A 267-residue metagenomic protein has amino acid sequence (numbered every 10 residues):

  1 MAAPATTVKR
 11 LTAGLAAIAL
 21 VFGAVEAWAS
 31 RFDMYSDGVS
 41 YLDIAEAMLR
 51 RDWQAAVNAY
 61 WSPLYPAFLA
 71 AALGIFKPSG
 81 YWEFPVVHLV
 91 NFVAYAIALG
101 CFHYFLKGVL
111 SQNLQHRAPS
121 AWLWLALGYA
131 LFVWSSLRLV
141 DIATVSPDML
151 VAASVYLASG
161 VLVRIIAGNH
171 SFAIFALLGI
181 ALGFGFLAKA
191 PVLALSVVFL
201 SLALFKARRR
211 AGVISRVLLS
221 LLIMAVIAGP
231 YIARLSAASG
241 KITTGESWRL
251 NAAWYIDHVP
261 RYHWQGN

Functional and structural regions predicted by a protein language model:
M1-A24, K107, Q115-A126, S215-I223: Start-transfer (signal-anchor) and selected internal transmembrane alpha helices of multi-pass inner/ER membrane
A2, L195-A225, I232-A233, A238: Perimembrane helix-loop-helix junctions
T7-S36, L131-S136, G185, L222-A237: Transmembrane signal-anchor helices characteristic of membrane glycosylation enzymes that use polyprenol
S30-D43, A55-A72, P78-P85, G240-E246: Extracytoplasmic catalytic/substrate-binding loops of multi-pass membrane glycan-assembly enzymes
S36, W61, L137-L150: Short acidic/glycine- and proline-prone juxtamembrane loop motifs at membrane-interface regions of multi-pass membrane
L89-R117, L157: Transmembrane-helix motifs of polytopic, lipid-linked glycan transferases
H116-P119, A158-I174, G185, A203-A207: Membrane-interface transmembrane helices that cradle and orient dolichyl/undecaprenyl
W134, V161, A173-A190, L200-S201 (+1 more regions): Membrane-interface alpha helices of multi-pass inner-membrane proteins
